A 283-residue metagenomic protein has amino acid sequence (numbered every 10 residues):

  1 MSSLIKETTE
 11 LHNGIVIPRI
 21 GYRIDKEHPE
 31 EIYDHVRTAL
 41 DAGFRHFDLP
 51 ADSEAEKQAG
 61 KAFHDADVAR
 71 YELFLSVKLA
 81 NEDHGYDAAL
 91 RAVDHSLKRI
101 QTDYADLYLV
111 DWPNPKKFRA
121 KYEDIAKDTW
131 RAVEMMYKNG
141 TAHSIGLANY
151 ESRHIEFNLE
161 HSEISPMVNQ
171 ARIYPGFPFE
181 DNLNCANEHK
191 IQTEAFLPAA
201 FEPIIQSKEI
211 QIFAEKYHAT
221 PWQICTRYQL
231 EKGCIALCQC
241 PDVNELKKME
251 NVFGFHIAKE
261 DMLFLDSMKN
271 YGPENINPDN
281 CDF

Functional and structural regions predicted by a protein language model:
M1-L73, K127-D128, A132, A200: N-terminal binding-site loop/beta-alpha segment at the start of enzyme catalytic domains that lines or forms
I5, N81, W112-F283: Beta/alpha (TIM)-barrel catalytic core signal, keyed to glycine-rich beta->alpha loops juxtaposed to Asp/Glu that bind
H12, G60-E72, L97-D103, L159-S162 (+1 more regions): Acidic (Asp/Glu)-rich catalytic clusters
R19-E30, L79-Y86, K117-Y122: Active-site mouth loops of central-metabolism enzymes
E27-A39, G85-R99, I155: Short, acidic/polar
F44, T102-A105, A142, P166: A structural motif
Y71-D83, L107-P113, I173: A short, structured active-site edge motif that brings together acidic residues
A89-V110, M135-N139: CE4/NodB-like, metal-dependent polysaccharide N-deacetylase domain that modifies extracellular/periplasmic N-acetylated
